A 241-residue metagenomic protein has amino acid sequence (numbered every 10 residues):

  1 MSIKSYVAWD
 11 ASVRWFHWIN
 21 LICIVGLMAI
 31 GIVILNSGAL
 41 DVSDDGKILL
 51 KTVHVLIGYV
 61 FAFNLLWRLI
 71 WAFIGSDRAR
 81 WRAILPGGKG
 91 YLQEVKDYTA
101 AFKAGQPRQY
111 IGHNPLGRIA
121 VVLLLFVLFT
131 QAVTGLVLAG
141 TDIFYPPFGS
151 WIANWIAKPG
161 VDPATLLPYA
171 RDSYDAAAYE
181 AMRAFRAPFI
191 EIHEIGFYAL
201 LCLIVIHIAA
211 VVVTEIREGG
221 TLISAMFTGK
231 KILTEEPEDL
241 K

Functional and structural regions predicted by a protein language model:
M1-K241: Membrane-embedded alpha-helical bundles that constitute the cytochrome b-like, heme-associated redox core of multi-pass
